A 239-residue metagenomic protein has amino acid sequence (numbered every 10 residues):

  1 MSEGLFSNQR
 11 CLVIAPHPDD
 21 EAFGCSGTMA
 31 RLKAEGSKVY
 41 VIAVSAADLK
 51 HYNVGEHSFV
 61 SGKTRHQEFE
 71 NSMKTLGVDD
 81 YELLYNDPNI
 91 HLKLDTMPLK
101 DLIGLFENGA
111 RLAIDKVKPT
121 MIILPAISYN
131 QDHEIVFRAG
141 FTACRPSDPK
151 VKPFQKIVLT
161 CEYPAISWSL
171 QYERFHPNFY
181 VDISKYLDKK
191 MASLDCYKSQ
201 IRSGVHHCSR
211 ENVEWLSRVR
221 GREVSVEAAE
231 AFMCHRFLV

Functional and structural regions predicted by a protein language model:
M1-F154, W215, V224-E227: Active-site beta-strand->loop->alpha-helix modules in alpha/beta enzyme cores, enriched in Gly/His/Asp(Glu)
M1-S7, E68, S72-D79, T96 (+2 more regions): The feature marks non-catalytic terminal segments
